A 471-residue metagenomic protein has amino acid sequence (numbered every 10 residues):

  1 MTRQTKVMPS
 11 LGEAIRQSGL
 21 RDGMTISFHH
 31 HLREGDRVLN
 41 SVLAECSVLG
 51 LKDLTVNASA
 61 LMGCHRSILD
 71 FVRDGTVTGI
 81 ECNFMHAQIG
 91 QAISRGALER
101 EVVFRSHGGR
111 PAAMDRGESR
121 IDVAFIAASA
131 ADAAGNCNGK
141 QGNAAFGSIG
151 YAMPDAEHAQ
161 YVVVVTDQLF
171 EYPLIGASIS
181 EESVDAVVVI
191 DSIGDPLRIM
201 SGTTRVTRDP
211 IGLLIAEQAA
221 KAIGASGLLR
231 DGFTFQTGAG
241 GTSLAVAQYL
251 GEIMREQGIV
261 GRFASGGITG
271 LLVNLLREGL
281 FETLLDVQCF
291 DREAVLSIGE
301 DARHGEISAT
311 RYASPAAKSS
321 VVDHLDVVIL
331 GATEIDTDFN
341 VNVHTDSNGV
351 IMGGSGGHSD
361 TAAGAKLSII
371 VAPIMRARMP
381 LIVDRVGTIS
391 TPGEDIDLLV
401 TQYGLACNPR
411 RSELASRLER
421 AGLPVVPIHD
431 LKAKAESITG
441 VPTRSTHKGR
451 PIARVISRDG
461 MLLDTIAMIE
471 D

Functional and structural regions predicted by a protein language model:
M1-D471: Conserved alpha/beta enzyme-core scaffold
